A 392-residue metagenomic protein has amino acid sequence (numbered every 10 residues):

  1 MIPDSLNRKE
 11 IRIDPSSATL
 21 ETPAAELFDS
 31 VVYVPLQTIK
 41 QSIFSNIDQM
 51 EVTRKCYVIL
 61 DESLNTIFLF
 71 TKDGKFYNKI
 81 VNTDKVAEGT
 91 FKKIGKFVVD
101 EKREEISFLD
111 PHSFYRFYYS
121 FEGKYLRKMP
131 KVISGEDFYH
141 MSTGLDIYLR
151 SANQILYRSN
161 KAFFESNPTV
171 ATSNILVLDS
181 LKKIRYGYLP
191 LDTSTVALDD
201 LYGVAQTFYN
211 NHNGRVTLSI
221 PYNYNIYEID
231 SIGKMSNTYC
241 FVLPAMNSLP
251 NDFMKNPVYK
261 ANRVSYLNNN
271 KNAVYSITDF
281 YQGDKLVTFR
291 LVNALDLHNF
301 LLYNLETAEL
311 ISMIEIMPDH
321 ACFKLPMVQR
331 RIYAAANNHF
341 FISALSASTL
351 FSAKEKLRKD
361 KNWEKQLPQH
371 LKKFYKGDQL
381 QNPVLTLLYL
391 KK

Functional and structural regions predicted by a protein language model:
M1-P35: Blade/loop signatures of beta-propeller domains
Q37-S42, N46, T66, K75-R103 (+2 more regions): Blade-loop segments of beta-propeller domains
I39-K40, V81-G89, K131-Y139, L191-V196 (+2 more regions): Short coil/turn segments at the loop-to-beta-strand junctions that recur within blades of beta-propeller repeat folds
I47-E51, G95-K102, T143-A152, L201-G214 (+3 more regions): Structural signature of eukaryotic scaffold interfaces centered on beta-propeller domains
D110-A171, Y188-S194: Asp-box/WD-like beta-propeller blade repeats and closely related beta-sheet repeat scaffolds
F121-E122, V170-K182, Y224, N299-T307 (+1 more regions): Beta-propeller blade signature
Y239-V258, N262, T307-N337, F351: Conserved blade-ending motifs and adjacent loop-strand segments that build the rim/top face of beta-propeller domains
N338-K392: Blade-level signature of beta-propeller repeat domains, shared across WD40, Kelch, NHL, RCC1 and BNR/Asp-box propellers
